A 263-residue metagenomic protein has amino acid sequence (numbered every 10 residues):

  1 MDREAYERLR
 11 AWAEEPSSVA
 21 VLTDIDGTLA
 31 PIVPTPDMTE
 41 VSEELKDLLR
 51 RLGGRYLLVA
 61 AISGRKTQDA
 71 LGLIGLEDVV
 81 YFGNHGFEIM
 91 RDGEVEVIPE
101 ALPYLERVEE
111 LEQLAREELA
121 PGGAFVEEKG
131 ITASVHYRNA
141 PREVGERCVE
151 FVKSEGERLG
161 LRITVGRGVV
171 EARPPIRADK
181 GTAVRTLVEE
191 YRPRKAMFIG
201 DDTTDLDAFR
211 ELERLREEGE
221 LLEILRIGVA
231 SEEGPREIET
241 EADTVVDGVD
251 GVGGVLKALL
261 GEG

Functional and structural regions predicted by a protein language model:
M1-I25, L29-D37, E44, E189-E190: Non-catalytic pre-domain segments flanking phosphatase-related domains
D2, P16, S42, G181-G263: Mg2+-dependent phosphoryl-transfer enzymes with acidic/Ser/Thr/Gly-rich catalytic loops
W12-E15, V21, E44-Y56, L212-E213 (+1 more regions): A short, Lys/Arg-enriched amphipathic alpha-helix followed by its capping loop at the start of a domain
V19-V21, V79, A196: The start of beta-strands in P-loop NTPase/AAA+ ATPase cores
L29-T39, R167-P175: Glycine-rich phosphate-binding "P-loop"
E40-E128: Active-site phosphate-binding/coordination module
I74-E77, L159, L222, T240-A242: Short, structured coil segments at secondary-structure junctions
A124-L222: Conserved acidic, metal-coordinating active-site core of Asp-based, Mg2+-dependent phosphoryl-transfer enzymes
